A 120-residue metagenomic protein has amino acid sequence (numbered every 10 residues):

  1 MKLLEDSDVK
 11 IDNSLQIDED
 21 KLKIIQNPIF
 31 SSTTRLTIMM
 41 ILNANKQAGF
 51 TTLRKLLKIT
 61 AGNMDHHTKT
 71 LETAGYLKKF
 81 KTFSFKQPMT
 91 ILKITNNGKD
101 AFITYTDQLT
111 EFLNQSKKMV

Functional and structural regions predicted by a protein language model:
K2-L22, M40, N97-V120: Amphipathic alpha-helical dimerization/coiled-coil segments that flank or bridge DNA-binding/regulatory modules
Q16, P28-I29, P88, K99: A generic helix-loop boundary/linker signal
K21-N63, T82, M89-K93: N-terminal helix-turn-helix DNA-binding core of bacterial DNA-binding proteins
T68-K69: Short, hydrophobic-biased segments on the C-terminal half of alpha helices that form "recognition helices"
G75: Glycine-centered, phosphate/nucleic-acid-interacting loop/turn motifs that mediate DNA/RNA or nucleotide
K79: Short beta-strand "wing" residues that participate in macromolecule-binding interfaces
S84-T104: Basic, amphipathic "hinge/linker" alpha-helix immediately C-terminal to the N-terminal HTH DNA-binding motif
